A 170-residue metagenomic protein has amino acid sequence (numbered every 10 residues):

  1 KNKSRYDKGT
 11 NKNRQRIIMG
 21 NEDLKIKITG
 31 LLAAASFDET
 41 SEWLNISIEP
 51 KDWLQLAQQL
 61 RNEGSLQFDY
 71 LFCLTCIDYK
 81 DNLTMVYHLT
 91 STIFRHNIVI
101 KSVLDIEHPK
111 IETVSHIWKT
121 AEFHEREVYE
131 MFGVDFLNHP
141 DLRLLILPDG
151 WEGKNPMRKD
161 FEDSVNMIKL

Functional and structural regions predicted by a protein language model:
K1-L170: Terminal low-complexity/charged segments
